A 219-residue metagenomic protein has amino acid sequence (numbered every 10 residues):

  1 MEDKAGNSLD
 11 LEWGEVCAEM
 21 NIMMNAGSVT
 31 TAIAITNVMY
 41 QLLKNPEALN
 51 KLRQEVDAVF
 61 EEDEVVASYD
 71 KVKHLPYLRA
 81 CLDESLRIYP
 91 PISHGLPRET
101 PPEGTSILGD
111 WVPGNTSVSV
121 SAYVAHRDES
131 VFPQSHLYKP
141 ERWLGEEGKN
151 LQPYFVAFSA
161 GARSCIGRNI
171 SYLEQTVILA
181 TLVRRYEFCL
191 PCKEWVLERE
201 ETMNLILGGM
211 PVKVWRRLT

Functional and structural regions predicted by a protein language model:
K4-E55, S85, P113-S121, A157 (+2 more regions): Central I-helix of cytochrome P450 enzymes
G14, I33, P76-D83, K149-V156 (+1 more regions): A structural signal for well-ordered alpha-helical segments within the folded catalytic domains of diverse enzymes
Q41-I92, L108, P113-T116, P133 (+1 more regions): Cytochrome P450 I-helix active-site segment
P46-A48, L144, L151, S164 (+1 more regions): Cytochrome P450 heme-binding "Cys pocket" and the immediately downstream C-terminal segment
S68-K71, A162-R168: Active-site rim elements
P101-P102, V120-E147: Conserved cytochrome P450 K-helix/beta-meander segment immediately N-terminal to the heme-binding cysteine loop
A122-Y123, R142, S159-A160, V214-R216: Active-site proximal loops enriched in glycine and acidic residues that flank catalytic Cys/His/Asp and coordinate
L205-T219: C-terminal helix/juxtamembrane-tail motif
